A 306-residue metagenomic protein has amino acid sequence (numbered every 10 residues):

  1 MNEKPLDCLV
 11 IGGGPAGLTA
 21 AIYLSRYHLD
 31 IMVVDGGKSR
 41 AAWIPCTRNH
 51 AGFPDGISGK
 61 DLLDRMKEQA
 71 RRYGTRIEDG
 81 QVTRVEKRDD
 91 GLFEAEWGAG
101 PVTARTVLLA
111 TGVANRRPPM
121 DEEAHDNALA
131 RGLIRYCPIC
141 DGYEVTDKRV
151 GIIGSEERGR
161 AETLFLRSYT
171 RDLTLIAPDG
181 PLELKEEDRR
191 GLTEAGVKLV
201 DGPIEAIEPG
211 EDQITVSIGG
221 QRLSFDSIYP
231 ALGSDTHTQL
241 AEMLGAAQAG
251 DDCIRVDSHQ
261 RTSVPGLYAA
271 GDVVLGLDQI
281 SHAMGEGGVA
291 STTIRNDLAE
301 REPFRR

Functional and structural regions predicted by a protein language model:
M1-C8, I77-K148, I218, S227 (+2 more regions): FAD-binding core/adjacent interface of flavoenzyme oxidoreductases
L6-D61, S155-L182: Beta1-alpha1 glycine-rich phosphate/pyrophosphate-binding loop at the start of Rossmann-like nucleotide-binding domains
G12, A110-G112, R117, I153 (+4 more regions): Short, well-ordered coil/turn residues at beta-beta hairpins and beta-strand->alpha-helix junctions within
A21, R160-L164, A270-R306: A conserved FAD-binding loop/helix module that cradles the flavin
A42, R117-P118, A161, T238-Q239 (+1 more regions): Glycine/Thr-rich phosphate-binding loops of Rossmann-like dinucleotide-binding domains
A70-E96, V102-A104, S168-I254, A299-R306: A Rossmann-like FAD-binding core segment of flavoenzymes
H125-E144, L232-S281, V289, N296: FAD-site-proximal beta/loop scaffold in flavoenzymes
A128-Y169, T174: Conserved FAD-binding catalytic core of PHBH/FMO-like flavoproteins
